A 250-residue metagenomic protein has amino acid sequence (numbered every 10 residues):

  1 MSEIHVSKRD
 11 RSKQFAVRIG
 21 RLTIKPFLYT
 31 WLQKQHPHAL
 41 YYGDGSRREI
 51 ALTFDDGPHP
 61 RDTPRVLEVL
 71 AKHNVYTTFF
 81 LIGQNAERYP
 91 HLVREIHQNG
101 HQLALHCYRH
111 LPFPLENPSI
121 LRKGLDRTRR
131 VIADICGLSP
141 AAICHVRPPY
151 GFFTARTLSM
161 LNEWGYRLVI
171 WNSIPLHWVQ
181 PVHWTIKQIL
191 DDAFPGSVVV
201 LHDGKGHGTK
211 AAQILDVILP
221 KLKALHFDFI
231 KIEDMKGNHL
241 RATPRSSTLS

Functional and structural regions predicted by a protein language model:
M1-L52, P58-K72, V217-I218, A224-S250: N-terminal pre-catalytic segment of deacetylase/amide-hydrolase enzymes
V6-R9, F152, L158-D192, H226-N238: His/Asp/Glu-enriched short active-site or ligand-binding loop at hydrolase and phosphoryl-transfer sites
Q35-H38, P64, A86-Q98, A142 (+2 more regions): Alpha-helical scaffolding within the catalytic cores of extracellular/periplasmic polymer-degrading hydrolases
A51-T53, D62-R88, R94-C107, V169-I170 (+1 more regions): Short, well-structured secondary-structure segments
G57-R61, L81-Y89, L111-S119, R147-F153 (+2 more regions): Acidic-and-aromatic substrate-binding clefts and catalytic sites of carbohydrate-active enzymes
L67-Y76, Q102, P118-F152, S159-W164 (+2 more regions): CE4/NodB-like, metal-dependent polysaccharide N-deacetylase domain that modifies extracellular/periplasmic N-acetylated
H106, H110, H202: Histidine-centered divalent metal-coordination motifs
D191-D234: Catalytic grooves of carbohydrate-active enzymes
